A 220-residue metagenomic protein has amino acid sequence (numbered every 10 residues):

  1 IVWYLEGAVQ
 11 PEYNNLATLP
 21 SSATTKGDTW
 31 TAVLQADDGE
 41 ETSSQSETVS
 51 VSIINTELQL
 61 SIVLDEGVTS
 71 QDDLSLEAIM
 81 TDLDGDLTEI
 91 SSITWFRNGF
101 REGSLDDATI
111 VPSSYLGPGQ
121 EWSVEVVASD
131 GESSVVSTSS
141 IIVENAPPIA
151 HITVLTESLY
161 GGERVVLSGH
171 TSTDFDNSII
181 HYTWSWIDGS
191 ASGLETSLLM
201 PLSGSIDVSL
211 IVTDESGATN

Functional and structural regions predicted by a protein language model:
I1, D86-I93, F175-T183: Solvent-exposed loop segments of extracellular immunoglobulin-like
G7-P20, G99-P112, H181-L198: Surface-exposed, flexible coil segments in extracellular/virion-facing regions
A32-L34, V124-V126, L210: Hydrophobic/tyrosine-rich beta-strand signature of extracellular beta-sandwich/beta-rich modules, prominently
A36-T42, A128-S133, T213-A218: Short, solvent-exposed loop/turn segments at the edges of extracellular beta-sandwich modules
T42-S44, S133-V136, I179, A191 (+1 more regions): A structural signal for beta-strand boundary/capping segments at domain termini and interdomain linkers
N55-L58, P147-I149: Proline-centered linker/hinge motifs at extracellular inter-domain junctions
E66-D72, E157-E163: Short, solvent-exposed loop/linker segments at the N-terminal edge of repeated beta-sheet extracellular domains
E77-G85, S168-D176: Acidic, Ser/Thr
